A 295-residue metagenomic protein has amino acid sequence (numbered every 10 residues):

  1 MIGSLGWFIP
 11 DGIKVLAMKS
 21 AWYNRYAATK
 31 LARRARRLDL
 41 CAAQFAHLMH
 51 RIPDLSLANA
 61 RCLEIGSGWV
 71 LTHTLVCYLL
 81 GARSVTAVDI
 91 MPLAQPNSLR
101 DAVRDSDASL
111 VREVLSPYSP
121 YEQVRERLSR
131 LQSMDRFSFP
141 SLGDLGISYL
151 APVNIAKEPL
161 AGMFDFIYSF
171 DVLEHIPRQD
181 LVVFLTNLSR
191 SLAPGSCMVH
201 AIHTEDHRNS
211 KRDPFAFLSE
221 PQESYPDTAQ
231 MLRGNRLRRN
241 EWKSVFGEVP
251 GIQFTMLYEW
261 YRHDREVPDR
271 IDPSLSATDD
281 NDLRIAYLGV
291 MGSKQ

Functional and structural regions predicted by a protein language model:
L57-W69: Conserved class I S-adenosyl-L-methionine
L79, R83-Y149: Class I S-adenosyl-L-methionine-dependent methyltransferase module
I155-I167: A short acidic, Gly/Pro-enriched loop at the edge of an enzyme's catalytic core that lines a small-molecule cofactor
I167-Y168, V199: Hydrophobic beta-strand segment of the Class I
V182-C197: A short glycine-rich, Lys/Arg-flanked "PGG" loop and its adjoining helix->strand segment in the class I
C197-Q222: Conserved class I S-adenosyl-L-methionine
E223-N240: Acceptor-substrate binding/catalytic loop of class I
S244, F254-Q295: A C-terminal cap/extension of S-adenosyl-L-methionine-dependent methyltransferases that defines the acceptor-substrate
